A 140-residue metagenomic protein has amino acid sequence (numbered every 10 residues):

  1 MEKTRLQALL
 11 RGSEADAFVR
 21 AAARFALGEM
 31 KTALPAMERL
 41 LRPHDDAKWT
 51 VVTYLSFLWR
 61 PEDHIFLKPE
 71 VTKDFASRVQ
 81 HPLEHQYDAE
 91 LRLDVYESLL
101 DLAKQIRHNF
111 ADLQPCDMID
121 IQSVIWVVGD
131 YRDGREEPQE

Functional and structural regions predicted by a protein language model:
M1-T4, G12-A36, K68-E140: C-terminal accessory module of base-excision DNA glycosylases/AP lyases that mediates lesion recognition and DNA
A36-R42, D46-F75: Catalytic DNA-binding helix-loop module of base-excision-repair DNA glycosylases/AP lyases
